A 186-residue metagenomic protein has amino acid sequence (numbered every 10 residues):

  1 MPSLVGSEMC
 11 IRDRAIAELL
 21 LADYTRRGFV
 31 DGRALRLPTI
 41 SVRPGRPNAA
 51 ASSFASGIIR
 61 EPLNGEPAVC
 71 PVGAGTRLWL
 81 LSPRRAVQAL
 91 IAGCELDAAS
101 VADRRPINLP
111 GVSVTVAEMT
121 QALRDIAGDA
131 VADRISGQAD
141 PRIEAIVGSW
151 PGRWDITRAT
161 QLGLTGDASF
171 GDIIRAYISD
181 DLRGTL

Functional and structural regions predicted by a protein language model:
M1-G6, I11: Single conserved hydrophobic/aromatic residue that forms the stacking wall/gate of nucleotide- or nucleobase-binding
R14-A22, A55-S56, R60, Q88: Conserved active-site helix of classical SDR/Rossmann-fold NAD(P)-dependent CH-OH oxidoreductases
A15, V42-S56, P83-R84, G93-I107: Glycine/proline-rich active-site loop of Rossmann-fold NAD(P)-dependent oxidoreductases
E18-P44: Conserved beta-loop-beta element that borders a ligand/cofactor-binding pocket
L37-N48, G57-L81: A conserved pocket-lining segment of Rossmann-fold NAD(P)-dependent short-chain dehydrogenase/reductase
A49-S53, L78-R84, V114, W154 (+1 more regions): Residue-level signal for the nucleotide or nucleotide-sugar donor/cofactor binding architecture
P62, V87-A89, G93-V147, T185: Mid/C-terminal beta-alpha module of Rossmann-like enzyme folds, strongest in SDR-family dehydrogenases/epimerases
A139, P151-Q161, A168-L186: Amphipathic terminal alpha-helices
